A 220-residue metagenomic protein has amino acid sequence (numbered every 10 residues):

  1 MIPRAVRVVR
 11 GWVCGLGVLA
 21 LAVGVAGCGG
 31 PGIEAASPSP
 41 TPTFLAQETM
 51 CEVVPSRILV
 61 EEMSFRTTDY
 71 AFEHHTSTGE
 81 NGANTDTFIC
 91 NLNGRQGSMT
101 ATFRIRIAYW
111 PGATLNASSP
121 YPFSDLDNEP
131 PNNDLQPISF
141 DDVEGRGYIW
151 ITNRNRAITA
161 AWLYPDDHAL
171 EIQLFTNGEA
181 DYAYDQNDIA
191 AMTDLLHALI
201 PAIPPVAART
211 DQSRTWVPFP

Functional and structural regions predicted by a protein language model:
I2-L16: Bacterial N-terminal signal peptides that target proteins for export
G17-V18, A22: Hydrophobic alpha-helical membrane segments, chiefly transmembrane helices and signal peptide h-regions, characterized
G24-G27: C-terminal motif of bacterial Sec signal peptides marking the signal peptidase cleavage site
G32-P220: A small/polar (G/S/T-enriched), proline-flanked helix-loop surface module common in exported/cell-envelope proteins
